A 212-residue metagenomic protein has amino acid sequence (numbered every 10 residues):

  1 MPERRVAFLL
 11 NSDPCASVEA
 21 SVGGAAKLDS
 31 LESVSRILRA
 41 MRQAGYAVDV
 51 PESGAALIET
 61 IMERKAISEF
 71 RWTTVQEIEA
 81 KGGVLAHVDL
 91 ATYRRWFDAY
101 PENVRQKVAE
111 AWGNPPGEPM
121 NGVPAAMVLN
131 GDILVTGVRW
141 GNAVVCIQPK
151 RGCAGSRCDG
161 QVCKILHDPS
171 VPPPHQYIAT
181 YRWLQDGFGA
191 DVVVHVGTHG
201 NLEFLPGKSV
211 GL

Functional and structural regions predicted by a protein language model:
R5, L57, R64, G152 (+2 more regions): Non-catalytic regulatory/linker segments of enzymes
N11-K150: Extended, H/D-rich, highly charged conserved domains that either
P14-V18, R151-G155, G200-L205, V210-G211: Flexible loop/turn segments at secondary-structure boundaries
V22-L28, G160-I165, E203, G207-L212: Short secondary-structure boundary/capping segments
T136-W183: Active-site gating loop/helix substructures
S170-L212: Structured mid-domain segments that build the active-site/substrate or prosthetic-cofactor binding neighborhood
